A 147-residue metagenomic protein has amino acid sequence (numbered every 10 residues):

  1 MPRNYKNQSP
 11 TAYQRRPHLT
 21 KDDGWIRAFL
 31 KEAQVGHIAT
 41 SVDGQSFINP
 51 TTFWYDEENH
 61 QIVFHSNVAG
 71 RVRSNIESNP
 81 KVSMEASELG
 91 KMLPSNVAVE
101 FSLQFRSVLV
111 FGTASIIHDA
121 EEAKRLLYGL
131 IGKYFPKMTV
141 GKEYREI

Functional and structural regions predicted by a protein language model:
M1-P17, K91-I147: Charged, gly/pro-rich active-site loop segments
Q8-H37: Short, basic/aromatic recognition patches
K31, E77-V82, Y128-P136: Short, intrinsically disordered, mixed-charge
E32-V68, M84: Short beta-strand segments
G36, H60, P80-M84, R106-T113: Generic beta-strand structural signal
Q45, I76, S102-R106: A generic structural micro-feature
N67, S87, S115-I117: Solvent-exposed residues in well-ordered beta-strands and their adjoining turns, especially edge/terminal strands
A69-S74, S83, K91-M92: Histidine-centered metal-chelating micro-motifs
